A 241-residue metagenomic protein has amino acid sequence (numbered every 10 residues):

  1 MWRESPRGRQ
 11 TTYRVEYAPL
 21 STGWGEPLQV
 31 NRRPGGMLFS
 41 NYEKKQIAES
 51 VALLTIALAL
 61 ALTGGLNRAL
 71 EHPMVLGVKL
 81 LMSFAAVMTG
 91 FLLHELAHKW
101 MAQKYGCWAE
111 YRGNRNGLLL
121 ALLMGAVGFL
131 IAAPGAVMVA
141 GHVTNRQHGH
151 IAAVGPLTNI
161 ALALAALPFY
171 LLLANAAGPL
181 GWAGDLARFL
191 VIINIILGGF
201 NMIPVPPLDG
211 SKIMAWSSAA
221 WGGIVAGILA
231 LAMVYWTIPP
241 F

Functional and structural regions predicted by a protein language model:
M1-F241: Hydrophobic transmembrane alpha-helices and their immediate loop junctions in multi-pass integral membrane proteins
